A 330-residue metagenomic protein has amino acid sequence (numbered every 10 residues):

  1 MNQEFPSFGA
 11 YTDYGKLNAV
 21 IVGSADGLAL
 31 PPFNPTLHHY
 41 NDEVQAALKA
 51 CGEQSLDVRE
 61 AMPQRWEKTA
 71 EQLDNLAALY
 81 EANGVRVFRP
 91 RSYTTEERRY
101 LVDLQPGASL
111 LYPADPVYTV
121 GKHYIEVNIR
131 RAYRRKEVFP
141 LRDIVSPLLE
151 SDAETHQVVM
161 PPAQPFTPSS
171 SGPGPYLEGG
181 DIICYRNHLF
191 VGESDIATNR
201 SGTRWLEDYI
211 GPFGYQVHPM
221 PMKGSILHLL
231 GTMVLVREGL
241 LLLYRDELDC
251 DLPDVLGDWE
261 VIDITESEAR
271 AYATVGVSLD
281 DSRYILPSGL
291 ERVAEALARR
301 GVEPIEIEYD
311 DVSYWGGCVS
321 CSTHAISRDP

Functional and structural regions predicted by a protein language model:
M1-P330: The feature marks the mature, well-folded catalytic cores of soluble enzymes
